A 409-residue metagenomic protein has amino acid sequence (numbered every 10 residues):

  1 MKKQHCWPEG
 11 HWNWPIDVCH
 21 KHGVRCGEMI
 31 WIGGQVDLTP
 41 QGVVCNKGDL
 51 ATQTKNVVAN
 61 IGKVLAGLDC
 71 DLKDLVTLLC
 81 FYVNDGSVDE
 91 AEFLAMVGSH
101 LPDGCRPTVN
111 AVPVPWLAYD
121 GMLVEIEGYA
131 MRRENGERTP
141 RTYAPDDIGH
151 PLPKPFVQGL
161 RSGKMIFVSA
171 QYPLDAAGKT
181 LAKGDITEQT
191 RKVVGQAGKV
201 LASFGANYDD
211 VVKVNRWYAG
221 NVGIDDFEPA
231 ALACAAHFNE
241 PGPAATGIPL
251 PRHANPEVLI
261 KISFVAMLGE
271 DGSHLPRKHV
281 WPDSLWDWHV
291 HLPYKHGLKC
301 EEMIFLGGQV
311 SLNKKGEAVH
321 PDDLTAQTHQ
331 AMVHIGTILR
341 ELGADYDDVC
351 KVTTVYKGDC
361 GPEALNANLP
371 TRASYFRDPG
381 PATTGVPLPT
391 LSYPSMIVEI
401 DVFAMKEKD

Functional and structural regions predicted by a protein language model:
M1-A59, K63-V76, Y82-G195, K199-K213 (+2 more regions): N-terminal presequence-like segments and the immediate start of the first folded domain
